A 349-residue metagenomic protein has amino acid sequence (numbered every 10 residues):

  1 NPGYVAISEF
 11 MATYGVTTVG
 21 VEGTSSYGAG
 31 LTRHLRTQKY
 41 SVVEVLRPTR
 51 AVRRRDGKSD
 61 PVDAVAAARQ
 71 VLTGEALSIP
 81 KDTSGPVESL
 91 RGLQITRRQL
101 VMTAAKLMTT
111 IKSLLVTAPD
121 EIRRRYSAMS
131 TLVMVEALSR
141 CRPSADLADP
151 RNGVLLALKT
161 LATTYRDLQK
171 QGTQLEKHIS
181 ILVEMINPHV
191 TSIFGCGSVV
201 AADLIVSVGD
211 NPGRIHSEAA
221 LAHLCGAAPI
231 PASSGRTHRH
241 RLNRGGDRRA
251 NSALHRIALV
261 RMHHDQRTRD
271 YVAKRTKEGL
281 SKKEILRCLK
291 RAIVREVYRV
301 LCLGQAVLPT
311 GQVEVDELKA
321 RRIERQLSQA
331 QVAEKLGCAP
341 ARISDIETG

Functional and structural regions predicted by a protein language model:
P2, V52, S192, S198-K282: Phosphate-backbone recognition surface of nucleic-acid-processing proteins
P2-T18: Short, basic/hydrophobic alpha-helical segments
V5, H34-R36, V42-P80, E88 (+3 more regions): Short alpha-helix plus adjacent loop in nuclease-associated cores
I95-H189: Glycine-rich, often acidic, oxyanion-interacting loops/wings at catalytic, nucleic-acid, or phospho-protein interfaces
T173-C196, L204-D210, G311: Extended, structured, electrostatic nucleic-acid-contact surfaces
T191, A222, R322, A333: The alpha-helix within a helix-turn-helix
L303-E324: A short, Lys/Arg-rich alpha-helix, primarily the initiator
Q326-D345: Short alpha-helical DNA-recognition segment
